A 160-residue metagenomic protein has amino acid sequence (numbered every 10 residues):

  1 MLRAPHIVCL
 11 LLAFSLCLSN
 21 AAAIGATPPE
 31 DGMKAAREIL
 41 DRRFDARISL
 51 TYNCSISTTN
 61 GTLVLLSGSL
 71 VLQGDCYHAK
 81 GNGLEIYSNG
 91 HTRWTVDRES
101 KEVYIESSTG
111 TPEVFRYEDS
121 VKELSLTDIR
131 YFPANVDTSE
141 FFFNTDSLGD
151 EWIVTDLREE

Functional and structural regions predicted by a protein language model:
M1-L10: Bacterial N-terminal signal peptides that target proteins for export
L2, A21-V64, D75-C76, S147-E160: N-terminal leader/targeting segments and the immediate start of mature chains
C9-S19: Bacterial N-terminal signal peptides
I24-P29, V114-E160: Non-transmembrane domains of secretory- and envelope-associated proteins
Y52-C54, T95, D128: Hydrophobic side chains in beta-strands
S67-D75, Y87-N89, T127-E140: A short, surface-exposed beta-strand/turn
S69-K122: An acidic-aromatic
